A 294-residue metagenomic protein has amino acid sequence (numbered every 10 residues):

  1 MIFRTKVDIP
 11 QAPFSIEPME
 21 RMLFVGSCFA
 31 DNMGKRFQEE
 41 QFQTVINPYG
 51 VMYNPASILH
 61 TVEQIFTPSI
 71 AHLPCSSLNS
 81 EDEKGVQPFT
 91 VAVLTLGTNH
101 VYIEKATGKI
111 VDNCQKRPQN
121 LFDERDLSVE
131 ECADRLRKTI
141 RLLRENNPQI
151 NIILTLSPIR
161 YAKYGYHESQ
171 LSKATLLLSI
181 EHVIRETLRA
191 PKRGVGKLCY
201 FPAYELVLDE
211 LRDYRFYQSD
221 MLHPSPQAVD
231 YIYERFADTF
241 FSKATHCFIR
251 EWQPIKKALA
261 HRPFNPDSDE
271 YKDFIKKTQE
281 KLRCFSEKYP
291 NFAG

Functional and structural regions predicted by a protein language model:
M1-V25, F29-V45: A eukaryotic "domain-start" boundary segment
R21, V91-V93, N151: Structural motif
A30-A106, L121-R125: Conserved SGNH/GDSL esterase-like catalytic core that processes O-acyl groups on lipids and polysaccharides
A106-E131: A solvent-exposed, charged loop/short amphipathic helix patch at secondary-structure junctions
K116-L121, Q170-I184, H223-P226: Acidic, His- and aromatic-enriched active-site or binding-groove loops in soluble protein domains that engage sugars
R141-Q170, P202, L206, E210 (+1 more regions): Active-site segments of SGNH/GDSL-like serine hydrolases that catalyze O-acetyl group transfer/hydrolysis on lipids
N151-I153, A174-R189, G196-D213, R235 (+1 more regions): Extracellular serine-dependent O-acyl
S219, R235-G294: Conserved catalytic region of serine esterases and O-acyltransferases that act on ester linkages in lipids
